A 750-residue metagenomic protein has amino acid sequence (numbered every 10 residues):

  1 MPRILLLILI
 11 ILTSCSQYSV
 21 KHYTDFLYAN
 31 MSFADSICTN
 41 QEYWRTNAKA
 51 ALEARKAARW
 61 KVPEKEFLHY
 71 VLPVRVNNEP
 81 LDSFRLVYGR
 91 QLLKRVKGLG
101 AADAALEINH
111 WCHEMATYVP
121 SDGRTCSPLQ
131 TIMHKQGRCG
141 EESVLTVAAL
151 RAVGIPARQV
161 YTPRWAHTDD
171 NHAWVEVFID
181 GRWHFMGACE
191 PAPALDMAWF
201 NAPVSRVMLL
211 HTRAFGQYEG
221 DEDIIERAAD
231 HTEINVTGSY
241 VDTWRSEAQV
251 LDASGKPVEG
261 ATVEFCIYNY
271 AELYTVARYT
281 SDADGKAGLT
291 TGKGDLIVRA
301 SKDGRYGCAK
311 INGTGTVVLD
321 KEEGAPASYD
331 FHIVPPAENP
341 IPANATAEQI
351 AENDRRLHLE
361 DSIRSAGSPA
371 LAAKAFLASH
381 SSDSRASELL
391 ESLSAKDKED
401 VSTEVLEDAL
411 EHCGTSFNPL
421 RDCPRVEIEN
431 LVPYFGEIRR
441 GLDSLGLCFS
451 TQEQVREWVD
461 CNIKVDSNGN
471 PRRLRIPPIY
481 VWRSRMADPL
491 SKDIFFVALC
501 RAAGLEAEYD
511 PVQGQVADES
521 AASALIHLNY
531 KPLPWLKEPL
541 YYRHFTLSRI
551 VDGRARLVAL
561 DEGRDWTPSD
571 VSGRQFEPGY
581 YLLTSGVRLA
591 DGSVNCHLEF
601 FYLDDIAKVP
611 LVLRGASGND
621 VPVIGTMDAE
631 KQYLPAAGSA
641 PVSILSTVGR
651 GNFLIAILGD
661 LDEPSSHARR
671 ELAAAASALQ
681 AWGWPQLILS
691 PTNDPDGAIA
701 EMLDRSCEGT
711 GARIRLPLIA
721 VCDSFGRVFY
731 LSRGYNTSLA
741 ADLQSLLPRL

Functional and structural regions predicted by a protein language model:
Q17-G137, D170, R356, E360-S484: Secondary-structure boundary elements
R90, K94-H110, V119-L129, H134-E226 (+5 more regions): Hydrophobic/aromatic-rich core segments of domains that either
I234-Y240, E247-E259, Y268-Y270, P534-A555: Structural motif
N269-T291, I311, A555-V571: Short, acidic Ser/Thr/Gly-rich low-complexity loop/linker segments typical of extracellular and cell-surface proteins
G304-A325, L589-N619: Structured interaction patches on ligand/partner-binding surfaces of diverse proteins
L613-G649, E671, A741, S745: N-terminal "domain-start" segment that seeds a small globular fold
I644-A668, L672: Short active-site neighborhood of thiol/selenol oxidoreductases, capturing the structured segment around
S724-L750: Non-catalytic, surface beta->alpha helical segment in thiol-disulfide oxidoreductase systems
